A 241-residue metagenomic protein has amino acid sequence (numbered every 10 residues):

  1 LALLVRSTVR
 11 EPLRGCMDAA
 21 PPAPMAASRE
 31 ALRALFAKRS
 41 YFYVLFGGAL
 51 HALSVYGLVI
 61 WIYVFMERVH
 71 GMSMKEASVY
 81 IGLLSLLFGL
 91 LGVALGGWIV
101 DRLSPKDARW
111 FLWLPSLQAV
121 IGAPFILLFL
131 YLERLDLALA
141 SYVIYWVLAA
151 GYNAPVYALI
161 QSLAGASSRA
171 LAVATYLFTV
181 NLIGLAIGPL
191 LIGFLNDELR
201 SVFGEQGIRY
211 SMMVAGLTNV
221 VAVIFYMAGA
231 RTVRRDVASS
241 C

Functional and structural regions predicted by a protein language model:
L1-A19, F225-A230: C-terminal membrane-cytosol helix-exit motif in multi-pass small-molecule transporters
P12-L45, V69: Juxtamembrane intracellular "pre-TM" segments in multi-pass secondary transporters
R14-S28, P105, G229-C241: Intrinsic disorder in cytosolic terminal tails and internal cytosolic loops of multi-pass membrane transporters
K38-G96, L148-Y157, G184-G193: Extracytoplasmic gate region of multi-pass secondary transporters
S73-E76, W110-W113, N196-N219: A membrane-interface helix-boundary motif in multi-pass transporters
M74-S78, A166-Y176, E205-I208: Loop-to-transmembrane helix entry/capping segments in MFS-fold secondary transporters and related SLC/MFSD carriers
G92-A108, N196-D197: Helix-to-loop junctions at the C-terminal end of transmembrane segments in multipass secondary transporters
A108-V156: C-terminal transmembrane helical hairpin of 12-TM major facilitator-type secondary transporters
